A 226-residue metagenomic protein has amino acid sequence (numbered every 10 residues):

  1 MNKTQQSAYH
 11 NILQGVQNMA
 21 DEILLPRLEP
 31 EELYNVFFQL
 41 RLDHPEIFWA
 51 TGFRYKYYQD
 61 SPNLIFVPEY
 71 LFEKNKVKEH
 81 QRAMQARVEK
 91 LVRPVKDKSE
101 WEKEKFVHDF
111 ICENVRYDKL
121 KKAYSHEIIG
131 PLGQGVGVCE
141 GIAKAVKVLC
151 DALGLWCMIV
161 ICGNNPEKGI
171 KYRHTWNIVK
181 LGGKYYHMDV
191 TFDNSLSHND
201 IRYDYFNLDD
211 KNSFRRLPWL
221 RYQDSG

Functional and structural regions predicted by a protein language model:
M1-S99, R216-G226: N-terminal accessory/pre-domain segments preceding catalytic cores
V36, V107, A145-V146: Generic structural signal for hydrophobic residues
L40, I111, P131-L132, F206: A generic structural signal for nonpolar/aromatic side chains embedded in well-ordered alpha-helices
F66-P68, G130, Q134-V136, K184-V190: Short, well-ordered strand-loop elements centered on a beta-strand within folded domains, enriched for acidic residues
K74-P131: Secondary-structure boundary elements
W101-K105, E140, Y186: Short, solvent-exposed positions on alpha-helices
A123-G133, G137, G141-V148: Conserved active-site-adjacent core of cysteine acyl-enzyme catalytic domains
G141-S213: Hydrophobic/aromatic-rich core segments of domains that either
